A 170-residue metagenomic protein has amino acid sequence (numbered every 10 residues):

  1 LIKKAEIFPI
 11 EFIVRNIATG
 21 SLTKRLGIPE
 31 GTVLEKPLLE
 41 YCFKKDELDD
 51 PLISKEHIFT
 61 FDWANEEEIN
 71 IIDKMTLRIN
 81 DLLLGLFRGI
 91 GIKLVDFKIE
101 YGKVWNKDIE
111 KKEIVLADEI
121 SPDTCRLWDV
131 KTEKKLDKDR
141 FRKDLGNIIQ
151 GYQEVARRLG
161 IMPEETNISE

Functional and structural regions predicted by a protein language model:
L1-F43, L159, I168: Active-site loop/lid in soluble adenylation, ligation, and acyl-transfer enzymes
F12, P29, V33, L48 (+2 more regions): Residue-level signal for pocket-adjacent positions within structured domains
V14, L94-D118: Conserved metal-phosphate-binding beta-hairpin within the catalytic cores of diverse ATP-dependent phosphoryl-transfer
T23-K24, N106-D108, C125-R126: Intrinsically disordered, low-complexity acidic/polar segments
E35-E66: Residues forming anionic-ligand binding surfaces in small-molecule and nucleic-acid pockets of primarily soluble enzymes
W63-V95: A long amphipathic alpha-helix within ATP-dependent nucleotide-binding catalytic cores
I120-E170: C-terminal helix-cap and adjacent tail motif
